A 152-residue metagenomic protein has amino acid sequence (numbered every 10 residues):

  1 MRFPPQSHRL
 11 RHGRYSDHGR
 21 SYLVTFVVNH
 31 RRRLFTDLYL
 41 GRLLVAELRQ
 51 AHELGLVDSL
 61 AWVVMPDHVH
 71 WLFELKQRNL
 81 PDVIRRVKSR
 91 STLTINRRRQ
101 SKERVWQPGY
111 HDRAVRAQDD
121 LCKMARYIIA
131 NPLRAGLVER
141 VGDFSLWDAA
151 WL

Functional and structural regions predicted by a protein language model:
M1-L152: Short catalytic/metal-binding and nucleic-acid-binding patches
